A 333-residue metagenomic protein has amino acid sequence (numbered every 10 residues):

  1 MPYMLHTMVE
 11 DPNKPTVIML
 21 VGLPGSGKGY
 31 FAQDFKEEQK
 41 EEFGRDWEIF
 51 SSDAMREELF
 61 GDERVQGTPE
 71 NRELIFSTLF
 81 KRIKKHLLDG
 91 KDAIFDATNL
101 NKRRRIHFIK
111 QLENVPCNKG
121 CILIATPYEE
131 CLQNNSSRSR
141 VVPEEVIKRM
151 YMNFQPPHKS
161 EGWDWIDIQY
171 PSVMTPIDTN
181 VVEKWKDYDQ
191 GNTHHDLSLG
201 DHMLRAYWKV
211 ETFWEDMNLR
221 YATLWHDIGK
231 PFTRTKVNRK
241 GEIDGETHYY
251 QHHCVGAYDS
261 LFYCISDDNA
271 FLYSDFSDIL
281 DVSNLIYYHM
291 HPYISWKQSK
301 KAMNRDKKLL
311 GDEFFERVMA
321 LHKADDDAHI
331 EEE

Functional and structural regions predicted by a protein language model:
P2-D11: Pre-Walker A adenine-sensing motif
N13-I18, D89-K91: Pre-Walker A (Motif I) flank of P-loop NTPase domains
V17, V21, S26, E129-D178: Conserved GTP-binding G-domain of TRAFAC-class P-loop NTPases and closely related GTPase folds
Y30-K91: Conserved substrate/cofactor phosphate-moiety recognition/catalytic segment in nucleotide-dependent phosphotransferases
E70-K119: Glycine-rich phosphate-binding loop used to anchor ATP phosphates in small-molecule kinases, encompassing both
V115-C131: Conserved phosphate-donor/acceptor-positioning beta-strand/loop module used by diverse small-molecule
Q169-D244: Acidic/His-rich, divalent-metal-binding segments that scaffold phosphate/diphosphate chemistry
E211-I330: Divalent metal-dependent catalytic cores for phosphoryl transfer on phosphate-bearing substrates
